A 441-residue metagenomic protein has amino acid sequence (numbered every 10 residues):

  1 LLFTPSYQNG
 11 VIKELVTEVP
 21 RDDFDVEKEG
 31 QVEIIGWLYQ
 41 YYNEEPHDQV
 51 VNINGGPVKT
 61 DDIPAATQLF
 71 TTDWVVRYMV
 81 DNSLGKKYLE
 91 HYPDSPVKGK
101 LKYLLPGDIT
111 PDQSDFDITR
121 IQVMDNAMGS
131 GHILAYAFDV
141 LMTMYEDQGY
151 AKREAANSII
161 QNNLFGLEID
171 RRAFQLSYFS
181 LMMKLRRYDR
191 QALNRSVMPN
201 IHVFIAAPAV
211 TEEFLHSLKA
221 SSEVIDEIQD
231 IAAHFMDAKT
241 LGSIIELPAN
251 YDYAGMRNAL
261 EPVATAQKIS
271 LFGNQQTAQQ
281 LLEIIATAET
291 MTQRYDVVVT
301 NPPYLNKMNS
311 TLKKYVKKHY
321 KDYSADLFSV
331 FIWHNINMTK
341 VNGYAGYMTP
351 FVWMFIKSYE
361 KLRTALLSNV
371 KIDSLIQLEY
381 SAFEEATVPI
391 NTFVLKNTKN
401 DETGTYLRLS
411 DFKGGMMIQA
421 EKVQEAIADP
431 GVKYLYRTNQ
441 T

Functional and structural regions predicted by a protein language model:
L1-I159, A173, P302-N306, F331 (+1 more regions): Class I S-adenosyl-L-methionine
V16-V26, G56-W74, I118-M128, N157-L167 (+6 more regions): Glycine- and acidic
N54-P57, D139-T143, S180-K184, H216-A220 (+4 more regions): Short secondary-structure boundary/capping segments
M79, L167-Q175, M183, Y323-Q377 (+1 more regions): Conserved Class I SAM-dependent methyltransferase catalytic core
L101-Q122, Q267-V299, T311-H319, S329 (+1 more regions): Flexible, glycine/threonine-enriched loop-and-boundary segments that flank and lead into catalytic domains of large
A155-N162, I169, L176, M198-A206: Extended charged low-complexity segments that act as oligomerization/scaffolding linkers
S180, Q191, R195-Y295, S368-D373 (+1 more regions): Polynucleotide-recognition surfaces of large bacterial nucleic-acid defense/processing enzymes
D296, T300-L305, F351: Amphipathic alpha-helical repeat scaffolds
